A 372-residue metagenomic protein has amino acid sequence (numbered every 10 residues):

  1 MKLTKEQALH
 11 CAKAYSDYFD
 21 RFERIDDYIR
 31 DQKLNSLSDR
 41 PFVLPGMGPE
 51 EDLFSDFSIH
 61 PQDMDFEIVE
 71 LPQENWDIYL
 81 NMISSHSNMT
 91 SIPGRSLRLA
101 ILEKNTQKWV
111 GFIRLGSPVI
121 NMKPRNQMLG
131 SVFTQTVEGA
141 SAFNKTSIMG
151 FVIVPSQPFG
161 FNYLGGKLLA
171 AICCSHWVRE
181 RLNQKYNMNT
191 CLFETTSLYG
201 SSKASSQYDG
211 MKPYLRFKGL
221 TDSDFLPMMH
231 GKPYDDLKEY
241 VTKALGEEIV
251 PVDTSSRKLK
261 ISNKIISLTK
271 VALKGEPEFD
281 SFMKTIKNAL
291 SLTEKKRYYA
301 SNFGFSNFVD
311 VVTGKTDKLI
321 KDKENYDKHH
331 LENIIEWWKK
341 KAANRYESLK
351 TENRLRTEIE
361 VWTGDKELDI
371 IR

Functional and structural regions predicted by a protein language model:
M1-L164, A170-R372: Extended, composition-driven regions rather than compact fold-specific motifs
